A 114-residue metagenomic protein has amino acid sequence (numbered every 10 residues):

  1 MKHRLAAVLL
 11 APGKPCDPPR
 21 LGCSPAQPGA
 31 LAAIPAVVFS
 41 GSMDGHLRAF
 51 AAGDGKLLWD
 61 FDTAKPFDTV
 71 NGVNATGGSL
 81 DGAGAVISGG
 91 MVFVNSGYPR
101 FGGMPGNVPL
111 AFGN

Functional and structural regions predicted by a protein language model:
M1-Q27, A32-G82, V86-N114: Extracytoplasmic/lumenal domain signature
